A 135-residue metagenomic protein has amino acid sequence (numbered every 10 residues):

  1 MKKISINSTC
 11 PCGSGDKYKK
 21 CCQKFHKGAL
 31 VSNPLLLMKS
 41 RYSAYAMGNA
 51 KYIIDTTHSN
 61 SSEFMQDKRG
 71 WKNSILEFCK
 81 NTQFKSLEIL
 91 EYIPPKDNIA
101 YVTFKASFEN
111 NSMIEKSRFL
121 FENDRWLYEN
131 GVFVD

Functional and structural regions predicted by a protein language model:
M1-D16: Short Cys/His-rich zinc-binding micro-motifs
D16-Y18, K27-G28: Secreted/processed peptides and extracellular or luminal domains of membrane proteins
K20-C22: Cysteine-centered loop/knuckle micro-motif
K24-N33: Short Cys/His-rich micro-motifs in 6-15 aa windows
S32-G48: Short, aromatic-enriched amphipathic alpha-helices that serve as compact interaction elements
D55-I89: Short solvent-exposed beta->alpha transition segments
I75-N110: Surface-exposed, charged secondary-structure patches
S112-D135: Short beta-strand edge/turn micro-motifs at domain boundaries
